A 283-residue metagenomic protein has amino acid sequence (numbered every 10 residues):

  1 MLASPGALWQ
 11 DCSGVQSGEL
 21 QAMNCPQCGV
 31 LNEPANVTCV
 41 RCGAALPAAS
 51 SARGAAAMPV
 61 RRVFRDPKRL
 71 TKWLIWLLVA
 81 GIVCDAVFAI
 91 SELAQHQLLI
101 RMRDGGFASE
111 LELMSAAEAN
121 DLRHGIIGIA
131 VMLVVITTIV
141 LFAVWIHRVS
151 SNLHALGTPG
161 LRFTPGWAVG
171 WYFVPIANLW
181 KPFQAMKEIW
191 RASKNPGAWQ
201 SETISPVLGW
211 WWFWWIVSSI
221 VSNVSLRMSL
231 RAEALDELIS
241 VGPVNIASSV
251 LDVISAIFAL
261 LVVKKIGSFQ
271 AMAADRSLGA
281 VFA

Functional and structural regions predicted by a protein language model:
Q16-L20, V30-E33: Short, flexible, mixed-charge glycine/proline-rich loop motifs that serve as phosphate/nucleic-acid-contacting
N24, P34, V40-D121, T138-W171 (+2 more regions): Membrane-interface extramembranous regions at the lipid-water interface
N120-I136, P243-S255: Hydrophobic alpha-helical transmembrane segments
